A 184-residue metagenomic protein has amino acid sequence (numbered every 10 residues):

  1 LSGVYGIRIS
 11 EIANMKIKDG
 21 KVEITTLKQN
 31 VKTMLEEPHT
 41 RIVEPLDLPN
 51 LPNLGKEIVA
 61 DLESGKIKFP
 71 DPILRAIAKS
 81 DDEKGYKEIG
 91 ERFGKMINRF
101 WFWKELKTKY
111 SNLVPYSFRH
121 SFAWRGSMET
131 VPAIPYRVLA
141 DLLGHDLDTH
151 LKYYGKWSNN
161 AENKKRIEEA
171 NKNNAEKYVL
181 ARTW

Functional and structural regions predicted by a protein language model:
V4, S10-E11, S117-H145: C-terminal catalytic core of tyrosine-transesterase DNA break-rejoin enzymes
S10, N14-I58: Conserved tyrosine-mediated DNA breakage-rejoining catalytic core shared by Y-recombinases
K28-V31, L143-E168: Catalytic-site neighborhood detector that most strongly recognizes the C-terminal catalytic loop/helix of tyrosine
V43-N112, Y116-S117, S121-F122: Active-site/catalytic core of tyrosine-dependent DNA strand-transfer enzymes
E57-I58, Y116, Y136, T149-K152 (+1 more regions): Extended hydrophobic-aromatic, low-complexity segments
R166-E176: Short, basic, alpha-helical segments at the C-terminal edge of helix-turn-helix-like DNA-binding modules
Y178-W184: Long, compositionally biased intrinsically disordered regions
